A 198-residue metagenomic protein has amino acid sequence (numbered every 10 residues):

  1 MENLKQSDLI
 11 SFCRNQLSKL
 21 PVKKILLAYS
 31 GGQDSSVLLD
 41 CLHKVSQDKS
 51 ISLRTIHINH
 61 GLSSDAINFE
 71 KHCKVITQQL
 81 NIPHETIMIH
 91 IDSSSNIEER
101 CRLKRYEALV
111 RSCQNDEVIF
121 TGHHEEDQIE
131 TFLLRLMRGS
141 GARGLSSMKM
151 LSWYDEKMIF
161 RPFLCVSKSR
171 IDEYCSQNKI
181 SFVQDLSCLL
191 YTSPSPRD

Functional and structural regions predicted by a protein language model:
E2-S193: Core alpha/beta nucleotide-donor-binding catalytic domains of modification enzymes
P194-D198: A short, hydrophobic C-terminal helix/tail in secreted or cell-surface proteins
